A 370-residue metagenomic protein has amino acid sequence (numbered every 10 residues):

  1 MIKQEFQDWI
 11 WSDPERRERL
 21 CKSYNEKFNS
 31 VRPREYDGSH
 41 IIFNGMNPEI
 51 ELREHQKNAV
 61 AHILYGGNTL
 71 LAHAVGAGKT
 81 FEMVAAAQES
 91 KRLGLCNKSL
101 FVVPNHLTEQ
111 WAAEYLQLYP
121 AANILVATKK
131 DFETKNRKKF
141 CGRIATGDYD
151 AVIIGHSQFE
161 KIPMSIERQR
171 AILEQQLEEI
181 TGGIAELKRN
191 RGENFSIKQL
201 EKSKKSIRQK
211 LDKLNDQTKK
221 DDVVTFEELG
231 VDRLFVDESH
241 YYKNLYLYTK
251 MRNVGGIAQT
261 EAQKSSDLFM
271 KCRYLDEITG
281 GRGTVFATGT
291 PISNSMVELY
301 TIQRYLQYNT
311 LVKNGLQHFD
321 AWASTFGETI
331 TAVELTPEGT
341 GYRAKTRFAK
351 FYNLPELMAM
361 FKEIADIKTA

Functional and structural regions predicted by a protein language model:
M1-F28: N-terminal accessory nucleic-acid engagement/regulatory domains that precede and modulate ATP-driven motor cores
L20-S23, R34-I42, A74, T336-E338 (+1 more regions): Short coil/turn segments at secondary-structure boundaries
S30-A72: Conserved pre-motif I regulatory segment
A74-V75, E82-A113, Y119-N123, I278-G283: Conserved SF1/SF2 helicase motif Ia
H106-E133, K139, R143-T146, L306-T310: Conserved helix-turn-beta segment of the N-terminal RecA-like "Helicase ATP-binding" lobe in SF1/SF2 helicases
R137-I184, R189-R191, F195-K198, K202-R233 (+2 more regions): Inter-lobe coupling linker of SF2 helicases/translocases
I162-I166, Y241-I257, E261-K264, M296: Conserved ATPase-coupling elements of RecA-like P-loop NTPase cores
D237-E238: Walker B catalytic acidic pair
